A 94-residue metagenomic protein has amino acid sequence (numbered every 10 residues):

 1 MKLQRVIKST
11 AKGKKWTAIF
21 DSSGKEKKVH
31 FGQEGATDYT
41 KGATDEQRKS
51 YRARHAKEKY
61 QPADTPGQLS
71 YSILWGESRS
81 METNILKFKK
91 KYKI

Functional and structural regions predicted by a protein language model:
M1-I94: Arg/Lys-rich, low-complexity, intrinsically disordered basic segments
